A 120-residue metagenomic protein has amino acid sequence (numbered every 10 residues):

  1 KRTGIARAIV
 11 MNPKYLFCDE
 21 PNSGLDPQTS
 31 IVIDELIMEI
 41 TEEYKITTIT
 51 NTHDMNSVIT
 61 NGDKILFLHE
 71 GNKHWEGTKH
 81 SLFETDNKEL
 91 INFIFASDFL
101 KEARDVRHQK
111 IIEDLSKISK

Functional and structural regions predicted by a protein language model:
N12: Conserved catalytic motifs of ABC-family nucleotide-binding domains
L16-D19: Catalytic Walker B motif of ABC-type/P-loop ATPase nucleotide-binding domains
P27-T29: Helix N-cap at the start of a conserved alpha-helix in ABC-type nucleotide-binding domains
I31-E43: Helical segment within the ABC ATPase nucleotide-binding domain
T52-H53: H-loop/switch region of ABC-family ATPase nucleotide-binding domains
V58-T60: A short, surface-exposed alpha-helical micro-motif characterized by mixed small hydrophobic and charged/polar residues
E84-S119: C-terminal boundary and immediately downstream tail of ABC-type ATPase nucleotide-binding domains
